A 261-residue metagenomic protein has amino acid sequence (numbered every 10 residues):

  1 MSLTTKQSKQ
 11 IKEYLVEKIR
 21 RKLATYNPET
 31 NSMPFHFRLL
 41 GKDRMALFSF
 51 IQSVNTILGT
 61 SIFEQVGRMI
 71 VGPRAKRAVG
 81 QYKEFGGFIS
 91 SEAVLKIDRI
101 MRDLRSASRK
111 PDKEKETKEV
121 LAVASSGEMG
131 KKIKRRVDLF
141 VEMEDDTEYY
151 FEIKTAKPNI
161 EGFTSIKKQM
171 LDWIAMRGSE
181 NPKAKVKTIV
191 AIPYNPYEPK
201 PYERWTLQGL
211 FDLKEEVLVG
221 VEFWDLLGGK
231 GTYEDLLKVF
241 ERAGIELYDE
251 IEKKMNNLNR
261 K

Functional and structural regions predicted by a protein language model:
M1-F88, R260-K261: Nuclease-adjacent, charged terminal/linker segments that flank catalytic cores
I51-V54, A122-E128, I153-E161: Surface-exposed cleft-lining segments at the edges of enzyme active sites
V71, V137-V141, D145-K157: Conserved catalytic cores of phosphodiester-cleaving nucleases, focusing on short active-site segments
K83-E144: Active-site metal-binding core of divalent-cation-utilizing nuclease and nuclease-like domains
E92-A93, G162-T164, E198-E203: A short acidic (Asp/Glu
T155-R177: Mg2+/Mn2+-dependent nuclease catalytic core
A184-K261: Domain-level recognition of nuclease-like catalytic cores that cleave nucleotide substrates
